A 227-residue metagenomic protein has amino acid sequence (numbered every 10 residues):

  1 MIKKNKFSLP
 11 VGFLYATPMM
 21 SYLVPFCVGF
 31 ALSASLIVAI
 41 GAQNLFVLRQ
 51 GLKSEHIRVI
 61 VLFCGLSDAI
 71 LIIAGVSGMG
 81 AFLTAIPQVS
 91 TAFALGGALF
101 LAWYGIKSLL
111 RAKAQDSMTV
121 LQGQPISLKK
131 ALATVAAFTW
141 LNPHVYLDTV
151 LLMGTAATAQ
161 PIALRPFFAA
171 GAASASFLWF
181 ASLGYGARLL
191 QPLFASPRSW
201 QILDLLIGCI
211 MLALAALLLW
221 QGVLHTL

Functional and structural regions predicted by a protein language model:
K4-N5, F13-M20, T91-A92, W103-V145 (+2 more regions): Alpha-helical multi-pass membrane helix bundles of inner-membrane/thylakoid proteins, especially permease cores
S21-T91, V150-F167: Juxtamembrane transmembrane-helix termini in multi-pass membrane transport proteins
F30, A34, V38, A69 (+4 more regions): Hydrophobic/aromatic residues within the transmembrane alpha-helices of Major Facilitator Superfamily
E55-A133, G186-L189, C209, A216: Membrane helix-loop-helix hairpins that form the core translocation module of multi-pass transporters
L62-A74, L141, Y146, A173-F180: Membrane-embedded alpha-helical segments of transport systems, primarily multispan ion/solute transporters
F177-L193: Transmembrane alpha-helical segments of integral membrane proteins
L217-L227: Juxtamembrane boundary at the C-terminal end of a transmembrane helix
